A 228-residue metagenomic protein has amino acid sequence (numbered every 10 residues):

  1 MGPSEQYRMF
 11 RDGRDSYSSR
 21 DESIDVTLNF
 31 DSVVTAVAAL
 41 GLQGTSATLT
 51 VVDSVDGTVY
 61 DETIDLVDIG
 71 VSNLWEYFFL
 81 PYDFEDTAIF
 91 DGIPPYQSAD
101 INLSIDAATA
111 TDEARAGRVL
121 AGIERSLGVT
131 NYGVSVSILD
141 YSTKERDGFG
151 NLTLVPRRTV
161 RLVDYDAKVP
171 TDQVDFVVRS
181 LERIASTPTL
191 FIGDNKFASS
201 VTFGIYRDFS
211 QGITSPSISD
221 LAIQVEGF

Functional and structural regions predicted by a protein language model:
M1-S23, T27-D61, L66-F228: Extracellular/virion structural assembly segments
